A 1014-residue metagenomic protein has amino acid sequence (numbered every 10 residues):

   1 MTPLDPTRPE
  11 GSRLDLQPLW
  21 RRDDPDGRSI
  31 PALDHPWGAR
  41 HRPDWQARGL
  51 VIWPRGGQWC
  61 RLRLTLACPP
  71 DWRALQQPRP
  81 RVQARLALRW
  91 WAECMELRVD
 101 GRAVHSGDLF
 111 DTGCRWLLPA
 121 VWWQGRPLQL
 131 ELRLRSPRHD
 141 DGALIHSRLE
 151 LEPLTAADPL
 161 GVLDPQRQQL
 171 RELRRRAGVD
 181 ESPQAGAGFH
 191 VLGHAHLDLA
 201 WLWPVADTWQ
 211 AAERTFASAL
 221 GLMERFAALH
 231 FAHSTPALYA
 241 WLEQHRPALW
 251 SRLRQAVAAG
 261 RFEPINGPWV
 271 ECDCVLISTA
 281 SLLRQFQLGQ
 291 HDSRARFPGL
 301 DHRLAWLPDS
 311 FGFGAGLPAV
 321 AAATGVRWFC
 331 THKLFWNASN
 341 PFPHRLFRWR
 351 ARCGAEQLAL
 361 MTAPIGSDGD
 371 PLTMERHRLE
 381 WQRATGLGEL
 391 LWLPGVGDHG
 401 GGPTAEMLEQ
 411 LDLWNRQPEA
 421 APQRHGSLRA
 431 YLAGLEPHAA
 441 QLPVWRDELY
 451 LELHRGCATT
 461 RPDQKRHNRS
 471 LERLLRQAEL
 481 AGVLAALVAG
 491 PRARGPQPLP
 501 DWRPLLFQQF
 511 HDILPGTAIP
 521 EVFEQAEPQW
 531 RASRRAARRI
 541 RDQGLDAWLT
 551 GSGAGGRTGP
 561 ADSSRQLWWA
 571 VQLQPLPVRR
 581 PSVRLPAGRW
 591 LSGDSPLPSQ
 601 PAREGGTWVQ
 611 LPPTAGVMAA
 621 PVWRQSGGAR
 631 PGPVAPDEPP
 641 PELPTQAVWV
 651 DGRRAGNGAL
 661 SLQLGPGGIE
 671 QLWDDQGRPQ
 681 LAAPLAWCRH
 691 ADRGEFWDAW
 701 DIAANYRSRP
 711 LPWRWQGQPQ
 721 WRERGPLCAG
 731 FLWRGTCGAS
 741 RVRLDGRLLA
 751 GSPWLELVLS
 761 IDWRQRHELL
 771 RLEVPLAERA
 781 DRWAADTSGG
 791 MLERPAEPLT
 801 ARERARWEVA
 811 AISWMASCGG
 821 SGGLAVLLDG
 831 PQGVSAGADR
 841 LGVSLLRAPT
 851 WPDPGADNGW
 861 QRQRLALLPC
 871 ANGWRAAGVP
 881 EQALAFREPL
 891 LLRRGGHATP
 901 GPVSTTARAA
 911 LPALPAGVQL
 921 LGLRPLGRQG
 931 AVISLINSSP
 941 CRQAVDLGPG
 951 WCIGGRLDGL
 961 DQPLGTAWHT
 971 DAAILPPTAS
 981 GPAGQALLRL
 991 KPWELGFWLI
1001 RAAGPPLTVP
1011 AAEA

Functional and structural regions predicted by a protein language model:
M1-R28, A32, I145-H190, L199-A200 (+7 more regions): Histidine-centered catalytic/metal-binding microenvironments
M1-W72, D273, P684-P719: Extended carbohydrate-recognition surfaces in non-catalytic/accessory domains of CAZymes and lectin-like proteins
R73-G101, W569-P575, V583-R584: Aromatic-lined ligand-binding clefts that engage carbohydrates, nucleic acids, or primary amines
M95-H146: Beta-strand-rich ligand-recognition modules
G178-V191, A211-F226, W241-R303, G312-A323 (+2 more regions): Catalytic alpha-helical scaffold of carbohydrate-active enzymes acting on polysaccharides/glycoconjugates
H196-L202, D207, E356-G559, S821-R893: Catalytic grooves of carbohydrate-active enzymes
C274-A295, T362-Q382, A729: Alpha-helical scaffold elements lining the catalytic groove of polysaccharide deacetylases
L317-A322, W336, R345-L346, M361 (+6 more regions): C-terminal (or distal) subdomains of carbohydrate-active enzymes
